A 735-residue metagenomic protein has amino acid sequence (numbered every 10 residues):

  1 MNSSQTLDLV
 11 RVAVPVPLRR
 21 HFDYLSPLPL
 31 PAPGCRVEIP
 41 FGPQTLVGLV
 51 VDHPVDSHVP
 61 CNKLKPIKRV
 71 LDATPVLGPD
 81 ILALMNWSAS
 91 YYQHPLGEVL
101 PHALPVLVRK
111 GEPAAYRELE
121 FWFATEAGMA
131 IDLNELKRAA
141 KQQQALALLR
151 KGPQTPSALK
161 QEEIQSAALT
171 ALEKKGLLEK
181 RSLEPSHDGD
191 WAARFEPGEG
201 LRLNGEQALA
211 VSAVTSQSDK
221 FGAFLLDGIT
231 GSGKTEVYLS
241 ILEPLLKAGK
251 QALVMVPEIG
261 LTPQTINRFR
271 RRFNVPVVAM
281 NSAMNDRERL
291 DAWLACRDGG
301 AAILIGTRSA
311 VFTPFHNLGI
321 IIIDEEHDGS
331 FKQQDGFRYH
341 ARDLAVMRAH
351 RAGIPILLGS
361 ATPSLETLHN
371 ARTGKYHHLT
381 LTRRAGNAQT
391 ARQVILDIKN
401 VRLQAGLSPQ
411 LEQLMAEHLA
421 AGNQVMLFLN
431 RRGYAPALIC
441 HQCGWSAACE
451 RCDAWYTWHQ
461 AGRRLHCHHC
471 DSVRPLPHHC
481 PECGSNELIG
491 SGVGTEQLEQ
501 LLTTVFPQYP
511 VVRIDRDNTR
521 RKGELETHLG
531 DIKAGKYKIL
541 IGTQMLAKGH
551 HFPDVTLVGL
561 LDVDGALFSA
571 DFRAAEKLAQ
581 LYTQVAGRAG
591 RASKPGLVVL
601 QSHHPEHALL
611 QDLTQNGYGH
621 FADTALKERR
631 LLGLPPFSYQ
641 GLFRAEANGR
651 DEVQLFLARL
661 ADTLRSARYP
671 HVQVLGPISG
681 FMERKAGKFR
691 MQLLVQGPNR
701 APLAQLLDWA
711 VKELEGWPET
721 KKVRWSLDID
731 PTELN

Functional and structural regions predicted by a protein language model:
M1-S360, T367, R372-A388, A667 (+2 more regions): Accessory, non-ATPase domains that flank or precede helicase/AAA+ motor cores in DNA-metabolism machines
D52-P54, L104, S182-E184, L429-R431 (+4 more regions): A general secondary-structure junction signal
G198-N204, A208-V211, K220-Q654, S666 (+4 more regions): Inter-lobe coupling/hinge segments of SF2-like helicase ATPases
V512, R668-G680, K721-I729: Short beta-strand elements
L655, A686, Q705-L706: Short conserved micro-motifs at the rims of enzyme active sites and ligand-binding pockets
A658-L660: Long hydrophobic segments that form regular secondary structure
P677-K688, E733: Short beta-strand/turn "edge" motifs
